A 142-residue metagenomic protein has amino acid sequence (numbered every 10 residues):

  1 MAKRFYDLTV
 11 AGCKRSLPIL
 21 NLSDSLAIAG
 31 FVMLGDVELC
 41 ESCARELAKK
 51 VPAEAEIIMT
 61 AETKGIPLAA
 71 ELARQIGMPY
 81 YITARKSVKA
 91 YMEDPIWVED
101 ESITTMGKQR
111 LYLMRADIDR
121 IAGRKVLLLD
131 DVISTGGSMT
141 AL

Functional and structural regions predicted by a protein language model:
M1-A55: Active-site-facing substrate-recognition patch
A55-E62: Short glycine-rich phosphate-binding loop at a beta-alpha junction
E62-L68: Gly/Ser/Thr-rich loops at beta-strand to alpha-helix junctions that form or flank small-molecule/cofactor-binding
I66, G136, T140: Glycine-rich SAM-binding Motif I of class I
L68-I76: Short Gly/Thr/Asp-enriched flexible loops that form oxyanion-binding sites at enzyme active sites
P79-V126: Short, glycine/charge-rich flexible loops or terminal/linker lids adjacent to PRPP-binding catalytic cores
L127-G137: Alpha-helical transmembrane segments of helical membrane proteins, especially in multi-pass transport, channel
